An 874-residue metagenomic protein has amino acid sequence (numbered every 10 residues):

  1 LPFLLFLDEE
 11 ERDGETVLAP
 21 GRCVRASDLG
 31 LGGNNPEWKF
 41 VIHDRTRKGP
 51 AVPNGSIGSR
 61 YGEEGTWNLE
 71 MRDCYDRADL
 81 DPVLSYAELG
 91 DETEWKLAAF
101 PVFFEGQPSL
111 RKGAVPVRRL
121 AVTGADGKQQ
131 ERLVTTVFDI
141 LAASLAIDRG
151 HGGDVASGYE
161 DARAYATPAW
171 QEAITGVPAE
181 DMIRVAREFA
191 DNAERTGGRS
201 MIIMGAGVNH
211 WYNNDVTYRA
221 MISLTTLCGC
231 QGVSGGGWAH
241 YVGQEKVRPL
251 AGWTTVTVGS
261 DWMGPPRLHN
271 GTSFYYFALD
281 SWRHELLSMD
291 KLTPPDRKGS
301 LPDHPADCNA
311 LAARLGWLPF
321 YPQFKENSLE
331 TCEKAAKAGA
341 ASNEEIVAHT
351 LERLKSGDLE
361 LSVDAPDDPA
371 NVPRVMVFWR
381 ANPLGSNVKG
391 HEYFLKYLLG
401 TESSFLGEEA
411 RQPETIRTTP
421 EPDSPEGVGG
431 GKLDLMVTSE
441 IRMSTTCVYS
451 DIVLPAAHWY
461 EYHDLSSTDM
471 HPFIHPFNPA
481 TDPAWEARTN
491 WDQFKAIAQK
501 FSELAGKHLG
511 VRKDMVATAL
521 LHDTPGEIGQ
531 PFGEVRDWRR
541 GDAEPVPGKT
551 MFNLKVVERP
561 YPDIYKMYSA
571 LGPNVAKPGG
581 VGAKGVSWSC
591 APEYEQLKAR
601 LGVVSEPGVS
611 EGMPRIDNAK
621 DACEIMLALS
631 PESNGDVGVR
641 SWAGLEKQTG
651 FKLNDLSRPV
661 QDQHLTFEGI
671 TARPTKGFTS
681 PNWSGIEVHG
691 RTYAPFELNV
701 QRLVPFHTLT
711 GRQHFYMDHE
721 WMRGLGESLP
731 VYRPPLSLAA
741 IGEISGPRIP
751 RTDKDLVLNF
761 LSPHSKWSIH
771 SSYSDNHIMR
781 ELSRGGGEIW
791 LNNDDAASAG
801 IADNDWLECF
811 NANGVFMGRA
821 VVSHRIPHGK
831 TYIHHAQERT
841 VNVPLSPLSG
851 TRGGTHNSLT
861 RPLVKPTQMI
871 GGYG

Functional and structural regions predicted by a protein language model:
L1, Q107, P116-R118, V122 (+4 more regions): Extended redox/cofactor-interaction regions of prokaryotic respiratory oxidoreductases
L1-T196: Long, well-ordered, tryptophan-enriched scaffold segments
I147, D191, T226-V233, G400-S404 (+9 more regions): Short, well-ordered loop/turn and helix-capping segments at boundaries between secondary-structure elements and domains
E188-F189, G205-G207, G237-R248, V511-P525 (+1 more regions): A glycine-rich phosphate-binding loop feature that marks nucleotide/adenosyl-phosphate handling sites
G197-M201, G232-A239, E409, K507-D514: Flexible, glycine/charged-enriched surface loops at secondary-structure junctions
E344, D492-K555, E606, M613-R615 (+5 more regions): Long, contiguous, secondary-structure-rich segments that constitute the structural scaffold of globular domains
S424, L433-L435, I441, A480-S502 (+1 more regions): Phosphate/diphosphate-binding loops
T445-F477: Flexible glycine/proline-rich, aromatic-decorated loop/lid segments
